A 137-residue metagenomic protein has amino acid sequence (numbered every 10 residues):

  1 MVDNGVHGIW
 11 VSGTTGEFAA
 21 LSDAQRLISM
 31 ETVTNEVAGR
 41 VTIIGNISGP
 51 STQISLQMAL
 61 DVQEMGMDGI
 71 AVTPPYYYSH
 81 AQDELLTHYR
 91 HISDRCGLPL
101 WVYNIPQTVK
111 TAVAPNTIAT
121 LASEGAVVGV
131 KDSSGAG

Functional and structural regions predicted by a protein language model:
V2-A112: Active-site beta->alpha loop and helix N-cap motifs at the rims of alpha/beta catalytic domains
D94, P106-G137: Catalytic alpha/beta core domains of metabolic enzymes, predominantly
